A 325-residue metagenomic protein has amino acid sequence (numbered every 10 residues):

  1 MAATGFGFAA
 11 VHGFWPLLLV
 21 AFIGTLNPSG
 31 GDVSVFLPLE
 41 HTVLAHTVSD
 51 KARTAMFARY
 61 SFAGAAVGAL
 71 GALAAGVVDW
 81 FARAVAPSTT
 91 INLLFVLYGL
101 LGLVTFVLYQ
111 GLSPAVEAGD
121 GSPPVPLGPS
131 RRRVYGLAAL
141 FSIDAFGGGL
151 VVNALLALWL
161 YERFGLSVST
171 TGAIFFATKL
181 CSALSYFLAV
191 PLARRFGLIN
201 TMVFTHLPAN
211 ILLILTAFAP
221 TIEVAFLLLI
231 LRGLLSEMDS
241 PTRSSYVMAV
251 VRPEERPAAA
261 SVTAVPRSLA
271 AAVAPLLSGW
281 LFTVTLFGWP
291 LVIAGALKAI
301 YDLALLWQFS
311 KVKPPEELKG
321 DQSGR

Functional and structural regions predicted by a protein language model:
M1-F6, N200-L215, G295: Structural signature of the two symmetry-related core transmembrane helices
A3-G7, V11-V35, V224-M238: Hydrophobic core of transmembrane alpha-helices in multi-pass small-molecule transporters, especially MFS/SLC-type
L26-V48, M238-V251: Intracellular juxtamembrane helix-capping segments at the cytosolic ends of symmetry-related transmembrane helices
D32-F36, V48-Y60, V168-S169, P253-T263: Loop-to-transmembrane helix entry/capping segments in MFS-fold secondary transporters and related SLC/MFSD carriers
G68-T89, L93-L94, L158, E162-R163 (+1 more regions): Transmembrane alpha-helix termini and helix-breaking/packing motifs in multi-pass membrane transporters
A75, G99-G119, Y301-F309: C-terminal membrane-cytosol helix-exit motif in multi-pass small-molecule transporters
D79, S185-L198, F282: Helix-to-loop junctions at the C-terminal end of transmembrane segments in multipass secondary transporters
A154-T170: Short amphipathic helix-loop junctions that connect adjacent transmembrane helices in Major Facilitator Superfamily/SLC
